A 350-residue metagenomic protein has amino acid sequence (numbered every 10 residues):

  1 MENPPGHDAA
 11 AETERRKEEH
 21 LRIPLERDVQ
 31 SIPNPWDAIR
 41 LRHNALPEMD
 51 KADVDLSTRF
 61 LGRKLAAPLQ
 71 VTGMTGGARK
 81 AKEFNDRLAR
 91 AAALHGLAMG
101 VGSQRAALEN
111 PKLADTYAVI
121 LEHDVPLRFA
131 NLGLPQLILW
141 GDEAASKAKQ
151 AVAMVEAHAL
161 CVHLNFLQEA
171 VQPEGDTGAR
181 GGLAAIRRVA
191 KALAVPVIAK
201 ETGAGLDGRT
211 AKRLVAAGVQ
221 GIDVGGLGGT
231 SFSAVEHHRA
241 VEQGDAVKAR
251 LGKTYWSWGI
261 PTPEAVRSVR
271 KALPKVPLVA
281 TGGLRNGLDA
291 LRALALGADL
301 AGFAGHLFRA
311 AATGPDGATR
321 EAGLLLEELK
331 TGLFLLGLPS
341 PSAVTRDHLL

Functional and structural regions predicted by a protein language model:
M1-L65: An N-cap/entry alpha-helix motif that binds or orients negatively charged groups
A52-L61, N85-R90, L113-I120, K147-A151: Short, charged beta->alpha transition segments
F60-N110: Active-site cofactor/substrate anionic-group-binding motifs, chiefly glycine- and Lys/Arg-rich phosphate-binding loops
G77, G133, W140, G314-P315: Glycine-centered helix-coil hinge/cap
A89-R90, L94, E122-H123, L127-R128 (+2 more regions): Alpha/beta enzyme core
L94-P135: A gly/proline- and charged-residue-enriched helix-loop-helix capping module
L288-P339: Shared catalytic-loop signature of beta/alpha-barrel
F303, V344-L350: Amphipathic alpha-helical segments at domain termini/boundaries
